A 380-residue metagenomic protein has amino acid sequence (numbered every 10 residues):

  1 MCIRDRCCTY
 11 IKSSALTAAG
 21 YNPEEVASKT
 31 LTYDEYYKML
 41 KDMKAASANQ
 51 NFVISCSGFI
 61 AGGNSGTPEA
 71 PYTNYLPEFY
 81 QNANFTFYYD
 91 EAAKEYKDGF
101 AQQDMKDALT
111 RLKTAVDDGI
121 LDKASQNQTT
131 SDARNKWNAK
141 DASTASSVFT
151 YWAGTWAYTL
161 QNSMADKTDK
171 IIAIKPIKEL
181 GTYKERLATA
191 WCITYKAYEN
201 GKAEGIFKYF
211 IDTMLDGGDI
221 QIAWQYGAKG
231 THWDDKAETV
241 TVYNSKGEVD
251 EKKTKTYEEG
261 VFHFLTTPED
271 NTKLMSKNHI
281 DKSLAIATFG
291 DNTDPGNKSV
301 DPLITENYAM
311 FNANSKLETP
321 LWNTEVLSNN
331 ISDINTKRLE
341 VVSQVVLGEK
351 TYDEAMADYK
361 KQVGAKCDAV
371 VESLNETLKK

Functional and structural regions predicted by a protein language model:
R4-A70, Y89-D132, K136, I193-K208 (+4 more regions): Helix-loop-helix "hinge/cap" segment bordering the ligand-binding cleft or interdomain interface
C7-S14, T73-Y88, T305-M310: Short, compositionally biased low-complexity segments
A15-Y21, F87-A92, E185-T189, A313-K316 (+1 more regions): Short acidic (Asp/Glu) and glycine-rich catalytic loops that position anionic groups and cofactors
D42, F52-S55, A61-A92, L160-T182: Active-site substrate-binding loop specific to GH73 endo-beta-N-acetylglucosaminidase modules in bacterial autolysins
A108, K113-D117, A133-L160, D166-D169 (+1 more regions): Glycine-rich, aromatic-lined ligand/substrate-binding cores of catalytic and carbohydrate-binding domains
K208-S343: Conserved small-residue motifs centered on glycine
E340-K380: Histidine-centered catalytic/metal-binding microenvironments
